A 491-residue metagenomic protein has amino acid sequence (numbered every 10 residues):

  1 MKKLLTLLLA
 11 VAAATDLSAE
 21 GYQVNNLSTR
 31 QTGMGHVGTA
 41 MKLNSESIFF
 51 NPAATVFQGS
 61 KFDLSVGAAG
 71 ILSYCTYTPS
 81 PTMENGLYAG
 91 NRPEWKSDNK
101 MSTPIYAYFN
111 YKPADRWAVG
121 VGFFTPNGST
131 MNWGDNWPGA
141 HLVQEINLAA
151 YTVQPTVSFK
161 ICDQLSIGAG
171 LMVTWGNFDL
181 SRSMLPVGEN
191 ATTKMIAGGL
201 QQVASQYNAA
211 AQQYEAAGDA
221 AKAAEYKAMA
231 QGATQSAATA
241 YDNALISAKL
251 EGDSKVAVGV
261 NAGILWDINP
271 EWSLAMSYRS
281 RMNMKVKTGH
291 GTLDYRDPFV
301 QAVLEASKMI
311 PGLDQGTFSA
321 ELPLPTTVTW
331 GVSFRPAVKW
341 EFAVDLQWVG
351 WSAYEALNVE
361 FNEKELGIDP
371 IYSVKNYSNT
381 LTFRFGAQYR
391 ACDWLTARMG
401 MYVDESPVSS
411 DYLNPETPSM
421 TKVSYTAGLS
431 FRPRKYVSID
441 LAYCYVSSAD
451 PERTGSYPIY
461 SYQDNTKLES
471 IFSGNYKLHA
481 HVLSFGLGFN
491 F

Functional and structural regions predicted by a protein language model:
L4-A13: Sec-dependent N-terminal signal peptides
A12, L27, F57-G59: A generic structural signal for short, non-catalytic loop/turn and secondary-structure boundary residues
T15-A19: Sec/Tat signal peptide C-region and signal peptidase I cleavage site
E20-T32, Y77, E84, M101-F491: Outer-membrane beta-barrel porins/channels
R30-S47: N-terminal targeting signals for Sec/Tat export/insertion, comprising classic cleavable signal peptides
K42-F50, V56-W133: Outer-membrane beta-barrel translocator/receptor signature
N51-P52, D219: Short, solvent-exposed helix-helix connector turns and helix-capping sites enriched in acidic/polar residues
